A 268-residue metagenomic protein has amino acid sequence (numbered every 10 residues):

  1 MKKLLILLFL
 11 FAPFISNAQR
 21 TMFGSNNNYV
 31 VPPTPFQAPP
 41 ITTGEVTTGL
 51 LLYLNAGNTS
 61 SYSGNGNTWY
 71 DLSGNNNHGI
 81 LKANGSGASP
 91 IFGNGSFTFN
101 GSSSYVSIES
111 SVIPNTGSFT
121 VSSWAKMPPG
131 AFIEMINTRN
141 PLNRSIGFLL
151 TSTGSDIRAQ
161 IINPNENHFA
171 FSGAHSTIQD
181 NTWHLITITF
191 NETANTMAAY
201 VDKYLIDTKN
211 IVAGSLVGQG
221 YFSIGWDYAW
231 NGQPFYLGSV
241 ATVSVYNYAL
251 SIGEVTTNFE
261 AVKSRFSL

Functional and structural regions predicted by a protein language model:
L4-P13: Sec-dependent N-terminal signal peptides
F14-A18: Sec/Tat signal peptide C-region and signal peptidase I cleavage site
Q19-S103, D207, V255-L268: Extracytoplasmic low-complexity segments
L50, F119, T182-H184, S239: Hydrophobic core residues within well-ordered beta-strands of beta-rich domains
G64, W69, S73, G87 (+6 more regions): Extracellular glycan-recognition modules
A159-L185: Short, aromatic/His-centered strand-loop micro-motif at the edge of beta-sheets
I188-K209: Carbohydrate-binding surfaces in secreted/extracellular proteins
K209-S239: Flexible glycan-contacting loops in extracellular carbohydrate-active proteins
